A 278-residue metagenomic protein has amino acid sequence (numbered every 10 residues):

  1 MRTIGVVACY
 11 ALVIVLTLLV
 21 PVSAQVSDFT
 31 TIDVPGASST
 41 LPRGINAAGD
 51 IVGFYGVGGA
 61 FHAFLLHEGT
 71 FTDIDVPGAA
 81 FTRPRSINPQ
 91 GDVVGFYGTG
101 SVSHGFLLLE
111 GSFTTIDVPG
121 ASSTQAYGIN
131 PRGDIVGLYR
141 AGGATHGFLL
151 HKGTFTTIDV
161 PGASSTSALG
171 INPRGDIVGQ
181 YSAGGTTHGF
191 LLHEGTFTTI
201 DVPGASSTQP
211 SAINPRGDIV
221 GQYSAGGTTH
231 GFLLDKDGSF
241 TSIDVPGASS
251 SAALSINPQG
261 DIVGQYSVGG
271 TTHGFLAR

Functional and structural regions predicted by a protein language model:
T3-R278: Residue-level hotspots at or immediately adjacent to binding/recognition sites across diverse folds
